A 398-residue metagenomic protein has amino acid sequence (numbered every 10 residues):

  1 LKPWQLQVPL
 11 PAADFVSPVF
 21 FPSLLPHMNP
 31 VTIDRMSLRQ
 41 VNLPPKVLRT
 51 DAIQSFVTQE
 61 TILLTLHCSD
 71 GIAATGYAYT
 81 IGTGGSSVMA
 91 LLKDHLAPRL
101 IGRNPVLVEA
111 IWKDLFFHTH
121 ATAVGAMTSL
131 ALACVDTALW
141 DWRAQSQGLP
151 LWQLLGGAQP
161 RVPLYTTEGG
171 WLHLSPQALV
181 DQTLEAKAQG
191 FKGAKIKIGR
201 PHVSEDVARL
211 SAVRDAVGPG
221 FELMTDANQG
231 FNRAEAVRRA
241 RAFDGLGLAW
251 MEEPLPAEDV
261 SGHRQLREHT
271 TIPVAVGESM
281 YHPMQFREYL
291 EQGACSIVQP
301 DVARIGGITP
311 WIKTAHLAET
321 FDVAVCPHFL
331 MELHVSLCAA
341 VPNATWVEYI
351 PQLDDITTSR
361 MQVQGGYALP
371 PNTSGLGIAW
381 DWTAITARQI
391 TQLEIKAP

Functional and structural regions predicted by a protein language model:
M28-I81, D354: Structured beta-strand/loop patches that form or line metal/cofactor-binding pockets in enzymes
P30, R35, H67-S146: Metal- or metallocofactor-binding catalytic centers and their adjacent structured scaffolds across diverse enzyme
V31-L43, S55, C326-P398: Flexible C-terminal active-site loop/helix
I33, G71, L96, V135 (+8 more regions): Conserved, mostly hydrophobic/aromatic
Q147-L172, R209, G218-G220: N-terminal small/glycine-rich loop or linker at the start of catalytic domains across soluble metabolic enzymes
P163-A178, A227-N232, A275: Active-site mouth loops of central-metabolism enzymes
I196-H328: Catalytic core of soluble alpha/beta enzymes
